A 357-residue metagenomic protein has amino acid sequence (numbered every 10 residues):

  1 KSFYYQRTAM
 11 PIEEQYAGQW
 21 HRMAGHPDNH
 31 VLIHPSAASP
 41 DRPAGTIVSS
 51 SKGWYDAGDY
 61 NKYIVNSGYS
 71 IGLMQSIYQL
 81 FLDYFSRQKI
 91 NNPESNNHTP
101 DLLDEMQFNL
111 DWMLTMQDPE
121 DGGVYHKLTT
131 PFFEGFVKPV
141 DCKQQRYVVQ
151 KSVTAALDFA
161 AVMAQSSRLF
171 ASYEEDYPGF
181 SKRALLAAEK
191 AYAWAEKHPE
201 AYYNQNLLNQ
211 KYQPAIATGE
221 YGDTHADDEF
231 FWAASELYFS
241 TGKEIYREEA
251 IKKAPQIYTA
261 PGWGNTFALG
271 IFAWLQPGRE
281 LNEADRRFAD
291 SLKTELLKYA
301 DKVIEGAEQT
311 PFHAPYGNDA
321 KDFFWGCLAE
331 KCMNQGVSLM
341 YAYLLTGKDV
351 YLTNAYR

Functional and structural regions predicted by a protein language model:
S2-R357: Glycan-recognition and catalytic cores of secretory/periplasmic carbohydrate-active enzymes
